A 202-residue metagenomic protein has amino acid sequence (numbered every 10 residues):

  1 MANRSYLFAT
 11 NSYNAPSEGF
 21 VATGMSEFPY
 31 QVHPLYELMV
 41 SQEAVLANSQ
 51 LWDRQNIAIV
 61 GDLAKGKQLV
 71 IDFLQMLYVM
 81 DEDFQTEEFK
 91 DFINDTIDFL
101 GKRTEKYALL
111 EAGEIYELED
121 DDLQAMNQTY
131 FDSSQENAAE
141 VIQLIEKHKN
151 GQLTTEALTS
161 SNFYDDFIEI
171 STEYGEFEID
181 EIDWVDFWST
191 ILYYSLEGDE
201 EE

Functional and structural regions predicted by a protein language model:
M1-E43, Y193-E202: Short, extreme N-terminal segment that most often corresponds to the first beta-strand
E43-S49: Extracytosolic and intramembrane catalytic regions of membrane-associated proteins in envelope/secretory systems
Q50-E202: Low-complexity intrinsically disordered segments
